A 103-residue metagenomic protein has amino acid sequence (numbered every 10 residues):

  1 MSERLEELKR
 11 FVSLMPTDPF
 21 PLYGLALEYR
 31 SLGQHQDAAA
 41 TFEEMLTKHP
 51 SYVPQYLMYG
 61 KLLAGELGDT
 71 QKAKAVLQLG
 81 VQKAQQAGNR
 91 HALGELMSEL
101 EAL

Functional and structural regions predicted by a protein language model:
R10-F11, E44-M45, G80: Canonical positions in the second alpha-helix
L14, K48-H49, Q82-A87: Structural marker of alpha-solenoid helical repeat scaffolds
Y29, L63-A64, M97: Residue at a conserved register position within TPR or TPR-like alpha-solenoid repeats
H35, D69-T70, R90: TPR-repeat structural position
